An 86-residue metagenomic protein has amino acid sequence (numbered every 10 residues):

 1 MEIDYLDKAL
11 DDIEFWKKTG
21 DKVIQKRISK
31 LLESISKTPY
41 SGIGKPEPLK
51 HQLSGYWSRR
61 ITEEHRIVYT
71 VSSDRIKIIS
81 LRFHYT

Functional and structural regions predicted by a protein language model:
E2-D4, K8-K26, K30, L49-K50 (+2 more regions): Enriched for short, Lys/Arg-rich terminal
K30-G55: Generic amphipathic, hydrophobic interface segment in small proteins and small subunits
